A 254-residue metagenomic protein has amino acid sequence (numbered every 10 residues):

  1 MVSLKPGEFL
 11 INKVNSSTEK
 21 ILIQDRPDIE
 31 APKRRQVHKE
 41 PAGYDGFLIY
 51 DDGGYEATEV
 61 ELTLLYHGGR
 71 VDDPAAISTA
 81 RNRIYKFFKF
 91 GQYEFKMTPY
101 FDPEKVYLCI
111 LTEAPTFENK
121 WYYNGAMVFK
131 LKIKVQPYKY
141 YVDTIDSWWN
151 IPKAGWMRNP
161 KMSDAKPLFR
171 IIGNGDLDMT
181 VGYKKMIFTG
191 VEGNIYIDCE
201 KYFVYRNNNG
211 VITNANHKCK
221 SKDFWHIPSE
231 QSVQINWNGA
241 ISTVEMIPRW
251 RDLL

Functional and structural regions predicted by a protein language model:
M1-E40: Polar/acidic, low-complexity leader/linker segments enriched in S/T/G and N/D
M1-G7, F88-E94, I172-G175: A short, compositionally biased
N15-Q24, V106-E113, M186-E192, A215: Short amphipathic beta-strand/extended segments with alternating polar/hydrophobic composition
E30, K96-Y140: Short beta-strand and beta-hairpin "edge-sheet" elements
K39-P41, D45-A75, G125-K139, S232-V233: Oligomerization/assembly interface segments of phage tail-like spikes and tubes
G54-T58, F87-G91, Y123-M127, K161-S163 (+2 more regions): Solvent-exposed loop and beta-edge segments used for protein-protein assembly and interaction
L65-T112: Short, acidic/charged, Gly/Pro-enriched secondary-structure junctions
Y141-L254: Intrinsically disordered, low-complexity segments enriched in serine, threonine, and glycine
